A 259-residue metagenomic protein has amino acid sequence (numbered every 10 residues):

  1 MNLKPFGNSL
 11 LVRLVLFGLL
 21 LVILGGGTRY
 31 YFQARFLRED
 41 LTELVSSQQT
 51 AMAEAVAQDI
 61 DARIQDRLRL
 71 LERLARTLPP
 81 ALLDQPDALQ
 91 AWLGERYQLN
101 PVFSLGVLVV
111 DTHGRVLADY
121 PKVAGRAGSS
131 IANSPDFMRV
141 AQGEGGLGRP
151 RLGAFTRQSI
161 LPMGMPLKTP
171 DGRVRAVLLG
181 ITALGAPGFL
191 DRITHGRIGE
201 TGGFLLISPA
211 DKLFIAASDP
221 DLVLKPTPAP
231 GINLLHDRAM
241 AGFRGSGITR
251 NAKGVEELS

Functional and structural regions predicted by a protein language model:
M1-G7: Short, Lys/Arg-rich, polar N-terminal cytosolic tail immediately upstream of the first transmembrane signal-anchor
L10-V15, L21-D84, E95, L99-L105 (+1 more regions): Juxtamembrane extracytoplasmic/periplasmic/luminal helical "stalk" adjacent to the first N-terminal
L71, S104-V109, G202-L205: Short, hydrophobic-rich beta-strand element in sensory/regulatory alpha-beta domains
R76-P79, G114-R115, K212: Short, solvent-exposed secondary-structure junction/capping segments
Q85-V102, V123, A132-P135, L152 (+3 more regions): Solvent-exposed, extracytoplasmic
Q98-L108, T112-R192, S246-K253: Extracytoplasmic/periplasmic ligand-binding sensor regions of membrane-associated signaling proteins
D237-S259: Short, intrinsically disordered, charge-balanced linker/junction segments flanking boundaries in proteins
